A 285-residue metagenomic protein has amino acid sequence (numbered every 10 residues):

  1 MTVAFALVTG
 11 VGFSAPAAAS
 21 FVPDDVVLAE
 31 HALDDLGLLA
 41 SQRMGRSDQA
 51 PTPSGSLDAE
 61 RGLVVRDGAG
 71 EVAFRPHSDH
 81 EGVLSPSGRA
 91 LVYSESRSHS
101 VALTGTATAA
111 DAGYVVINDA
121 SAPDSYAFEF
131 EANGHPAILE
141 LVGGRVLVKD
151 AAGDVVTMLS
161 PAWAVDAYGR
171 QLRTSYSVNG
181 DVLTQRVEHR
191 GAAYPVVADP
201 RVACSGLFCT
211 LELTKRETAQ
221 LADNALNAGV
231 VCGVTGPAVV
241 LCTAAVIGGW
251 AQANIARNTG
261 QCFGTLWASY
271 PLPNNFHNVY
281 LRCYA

Functional and structural regions predicted by a protein language model:
M1-S20: Secretory targeting and sorting signals
V11, R190-G233, I255-A285: Add "or lipid-surface remodeling" -> "...that mediate pore formation, membrane permeabilization, membrane fusion
A19-V202: Residues that cap or anchor secondary-structure elements
N227-A245: Short hydrophobic membrane-inserting alpha-helices and related fusion/pore-forming segments
A244-A256: Transmembrane alpha-helical hairpins and terminal membrane-anchor modules
